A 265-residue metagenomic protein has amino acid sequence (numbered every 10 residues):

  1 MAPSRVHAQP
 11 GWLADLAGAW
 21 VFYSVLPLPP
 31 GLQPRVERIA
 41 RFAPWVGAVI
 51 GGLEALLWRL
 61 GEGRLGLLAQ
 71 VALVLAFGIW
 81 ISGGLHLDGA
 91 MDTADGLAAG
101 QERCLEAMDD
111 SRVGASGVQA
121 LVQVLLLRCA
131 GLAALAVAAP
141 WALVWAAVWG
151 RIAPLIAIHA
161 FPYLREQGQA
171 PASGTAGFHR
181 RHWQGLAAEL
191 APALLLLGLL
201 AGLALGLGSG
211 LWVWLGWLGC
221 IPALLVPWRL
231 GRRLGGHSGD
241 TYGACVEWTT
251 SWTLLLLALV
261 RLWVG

Functional and structural regions predicted by a protein language model:
M1-A14, Y163-G265: C-terminal membrane-associated helical module and adjoining short loops/tails
M1-I79, W263-G265: N-terminal transmembrane signal-anchor/hairpin module of polytopic inner-membrane proteins
A2-E37, A94-D109, A157-W183, R232: Cytosolic, membrane-interface loops and tails of multi-pass inner-membrane proteins
A2-P3, D15-G18, S116-L195: A feature for the membrane-embedded catalytic helix bundles of lipid/isoprenoid biosynthetic enzymes
V25, H86, D95, L121 (+2 more regions): Alpha-helical transmembrane segments and their lipid-water interface positions in multi-pass membrane proteins
R38-E54, G96-W145, L186-G202, V246-G265: Multi-pass membrane catalytic core of lipid/isoprenoid biosynthesis enzymes
R41-T93, W141-A146, G210-R232: Membrane-embedded alpha-helical segments that form the functional core of polytopic membrane enzymes, especially those
V74-A115, W228-E247: Acidic (Asp/Glu-rich) catalytic motifs at the cytosolic membrane interface
